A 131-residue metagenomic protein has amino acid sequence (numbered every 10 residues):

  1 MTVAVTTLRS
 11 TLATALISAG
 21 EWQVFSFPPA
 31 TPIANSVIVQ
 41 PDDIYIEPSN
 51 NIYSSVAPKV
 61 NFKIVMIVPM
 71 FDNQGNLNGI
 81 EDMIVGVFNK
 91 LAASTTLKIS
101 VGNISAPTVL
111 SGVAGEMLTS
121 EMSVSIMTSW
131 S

Functional and structural regions predicted by a protein language model:
M1-P32, D43-S131: Charged, amphipathic alpha-helical segments and their flanking helix caps
A34-V39: A short glycine-rich, His/Asp/Glu-containing loop-to-beta-strand
